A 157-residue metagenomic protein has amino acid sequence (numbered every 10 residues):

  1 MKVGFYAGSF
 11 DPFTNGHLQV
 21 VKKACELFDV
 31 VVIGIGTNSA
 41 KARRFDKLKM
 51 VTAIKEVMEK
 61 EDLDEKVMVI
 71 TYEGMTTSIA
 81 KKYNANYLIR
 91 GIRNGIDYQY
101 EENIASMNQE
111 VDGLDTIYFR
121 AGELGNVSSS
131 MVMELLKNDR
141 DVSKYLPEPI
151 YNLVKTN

Functional and structural regions predicted by a protein language model:
M1-N157: Nucleotidyltransferase catalytic core that binds NTPs
